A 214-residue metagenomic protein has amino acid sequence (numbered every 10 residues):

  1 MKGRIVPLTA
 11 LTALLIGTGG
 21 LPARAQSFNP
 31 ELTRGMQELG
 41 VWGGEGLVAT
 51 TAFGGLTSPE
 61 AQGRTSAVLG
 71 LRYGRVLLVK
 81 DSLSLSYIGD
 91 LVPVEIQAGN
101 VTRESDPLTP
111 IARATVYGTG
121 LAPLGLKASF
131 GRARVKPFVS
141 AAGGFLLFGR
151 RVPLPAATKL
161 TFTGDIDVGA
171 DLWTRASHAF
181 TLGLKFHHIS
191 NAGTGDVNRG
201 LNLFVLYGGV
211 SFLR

Functional and structural regions predicted by a protein language model:
M1-T33: Cleavable N-terminal export/targeting peptides
G20-L77, N198-R214: Short glycine/proline- and aromatic-enriched beta-strand/turn motifs that initiate or cap beta-hairpins
A25-M36, V76-S86, G131-P137, T174-A179: Short loop/turn motifs that connect adjacent beta-strands in outer-membrane beta-barrel proteins
G35-Q37, G63-L69, T115-A122, V135 (+2 more regions): Residues that define the transmembrane beta-barrel architecture of outer-membrane proteins
Q37-V41, A67, L83-L91, P137-G143 (+3 more regions): Transmembrane beta-strands of outer-membrane beta-barrel proteins
V41, E45, L69-R75, A122-F130 (+4 more regions): Residues on the lipid-exposed face of transmembrane beta-strands in outer-membrane beta-barrel proteins
G44-V48, V92-A98, G144-F148, H187-N191: Structural signature of outer-membrane beta-barrel domains
A52-A61, E95-T115, F148-A156, T194-V197: Flexible, solvent-exposed loop segments that connect beta-strands
